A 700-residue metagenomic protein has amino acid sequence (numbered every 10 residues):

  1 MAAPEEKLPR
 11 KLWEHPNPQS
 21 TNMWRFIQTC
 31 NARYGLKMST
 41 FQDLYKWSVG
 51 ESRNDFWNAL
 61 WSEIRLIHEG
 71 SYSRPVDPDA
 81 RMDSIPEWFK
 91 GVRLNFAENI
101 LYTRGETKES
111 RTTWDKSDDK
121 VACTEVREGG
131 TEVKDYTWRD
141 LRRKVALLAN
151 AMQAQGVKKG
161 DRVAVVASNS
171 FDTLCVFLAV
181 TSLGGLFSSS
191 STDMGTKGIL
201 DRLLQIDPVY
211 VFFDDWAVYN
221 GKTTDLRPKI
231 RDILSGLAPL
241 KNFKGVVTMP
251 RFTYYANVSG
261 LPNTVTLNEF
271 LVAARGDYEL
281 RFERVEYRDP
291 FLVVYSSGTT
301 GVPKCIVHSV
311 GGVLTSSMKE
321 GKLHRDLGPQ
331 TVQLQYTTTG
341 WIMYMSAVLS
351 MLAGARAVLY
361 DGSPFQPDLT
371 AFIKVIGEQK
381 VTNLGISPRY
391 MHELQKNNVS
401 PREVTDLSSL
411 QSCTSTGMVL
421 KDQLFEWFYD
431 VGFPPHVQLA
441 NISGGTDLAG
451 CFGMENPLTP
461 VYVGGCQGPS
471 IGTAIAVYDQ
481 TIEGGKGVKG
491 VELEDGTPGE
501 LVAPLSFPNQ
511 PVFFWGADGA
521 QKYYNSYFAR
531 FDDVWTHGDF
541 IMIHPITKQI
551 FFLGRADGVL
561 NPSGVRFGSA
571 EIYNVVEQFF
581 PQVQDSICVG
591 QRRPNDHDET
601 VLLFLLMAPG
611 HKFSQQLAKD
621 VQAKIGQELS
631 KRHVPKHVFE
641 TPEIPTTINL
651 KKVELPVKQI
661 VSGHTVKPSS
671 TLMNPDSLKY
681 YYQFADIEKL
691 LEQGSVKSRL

Functional and structural regions predicted by a protein language model:
D119-V121, V246-M249, Y254, S259-Y295 (+3 more regions): Conserved pre-ATP/AMP-binding loop-to-beta segment of ANL
E132, A151-M194, G198-L200, L334-T338: Conserved AMP-binding/adenylate-forming
Q155, S182-E269, Q379-K380, S387-P388: Structural core segment of the AMP-binding/adenylate-forming
V165, S191-W216, G377, L384 (+5 more regions): AMP-binding/adenylate-forming catalytic core of the ANL superfamily
V265, L271, P329, A353-A355 (+3 more regions): Gly/Ser/Thr-rich phosphate-binding loop
G312-V332, I342-N383, R389, K396-N398: Conserved AMP-binding/adenylation subdomain of ANL enzymes
E483-F531, V565-G568, T665-V666: Conserved ATP/PPi-binding loop(s) of AMP-dependent carboxylate-activating enzymes
I587-R593, L602-F604, Q622-R699: Conserved C-terminal "lid"/linker of ANL adenylate-forming enzymes
